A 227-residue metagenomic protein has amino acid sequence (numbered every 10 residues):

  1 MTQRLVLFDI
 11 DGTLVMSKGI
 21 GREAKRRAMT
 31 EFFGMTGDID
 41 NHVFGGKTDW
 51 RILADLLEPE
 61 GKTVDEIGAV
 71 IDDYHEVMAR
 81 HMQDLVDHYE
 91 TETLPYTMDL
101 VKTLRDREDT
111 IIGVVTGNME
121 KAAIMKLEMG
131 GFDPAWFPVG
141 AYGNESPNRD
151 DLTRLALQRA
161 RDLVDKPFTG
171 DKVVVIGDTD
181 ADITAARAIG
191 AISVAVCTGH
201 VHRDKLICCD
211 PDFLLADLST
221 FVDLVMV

Functional and structural regions predicted by a protein language model:
M1-G45, R51-A54, E58-P59: Active-site neighborhood of HAD-like aspartate-dependent phosphohydrolases
M1-R4, D65-E66, M98, K102-T103 (+1 more regions): Asp-based, Mg2+/Mn2+-dependent phosphohydrolase catalytic module
T2, L7, G68, Q83-V114: Short, acidic loop-to-helix structural element flanking the phosphoryl-transfer center in phosphate-processing enzymes
L5, H75-A79, G199: Membrane-embedded alpha-helical bundles of multi-pass transporters/translocases, especially carrier/permease families
S17-G21, E90-T93, S146-L152: Phosphate/oxyanion-binding active-site loops and adjacent basic polyanion-contact surfaces
R22, R26, T30, D49-W50 (+7 more regions): An amphipathic alpha-helix signature
A28, G68, Y74, D87 (+2 more regions): Anionic, Ser/Thr-rich low-complexity intrinsically disordered regions
E76-D84, W136: Short, basic/glycine-rich phosphate-binding loops at helix/coil junctions that contact nucleotide phosphates
